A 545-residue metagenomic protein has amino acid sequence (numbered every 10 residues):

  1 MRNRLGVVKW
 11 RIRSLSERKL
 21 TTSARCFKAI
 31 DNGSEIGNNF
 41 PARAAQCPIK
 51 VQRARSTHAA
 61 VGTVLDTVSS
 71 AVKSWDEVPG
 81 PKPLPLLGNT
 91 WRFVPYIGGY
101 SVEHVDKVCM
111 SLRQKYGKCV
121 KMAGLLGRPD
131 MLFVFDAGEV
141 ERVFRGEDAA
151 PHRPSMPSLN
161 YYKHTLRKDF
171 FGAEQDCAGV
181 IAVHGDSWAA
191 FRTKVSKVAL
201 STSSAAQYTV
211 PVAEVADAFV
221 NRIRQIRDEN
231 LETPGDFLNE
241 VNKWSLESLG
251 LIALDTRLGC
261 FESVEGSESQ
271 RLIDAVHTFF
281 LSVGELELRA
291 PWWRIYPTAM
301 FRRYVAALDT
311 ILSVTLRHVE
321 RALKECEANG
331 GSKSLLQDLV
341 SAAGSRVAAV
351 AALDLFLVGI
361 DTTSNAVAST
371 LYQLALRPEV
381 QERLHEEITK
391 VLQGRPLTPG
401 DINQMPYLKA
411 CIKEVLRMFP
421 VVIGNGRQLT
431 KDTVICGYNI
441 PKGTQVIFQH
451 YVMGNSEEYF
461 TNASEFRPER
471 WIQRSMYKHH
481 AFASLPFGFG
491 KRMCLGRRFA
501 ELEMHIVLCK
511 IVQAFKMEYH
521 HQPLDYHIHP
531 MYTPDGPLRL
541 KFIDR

Functional and structural regions predicted by a protein language model:
R2-R13, K19-T21, R25-G172, D186 (+6 more regions): N-terminal membrane-proximal hinge/A-helix region immediately C-terminal to the signal-anchor transmembrane segment
P81-S111, M156-L254, S269-R321, R346-A349 (+3 more regions): Cytochrome P450 catalytic-domain helical core, especially the substrate-recognition surface and oxygen-activation
F93-V120, S313, R317, R395-C436 (+1 more regions): Conserved cytochrome P450 K-helix E-x-x-R motif and the immediately C-terminal K′/meander segment
L200-S201, H277-T278, S282, R303-V367 (+6 more regions): Conserved cytochrome P450 catalytic core segment spanning the I/J/K helices
S245, L249, L254, A307 (+7 more regions): Central I-helix of cytochrome P450 enzymes
P378-V380, R497-P534: Cytochrome P450 heme-binding "Cys pocket" and the immediately downstream C-terminal segment
G424, C436, Q473-M504, I528-H529: Cytochrome P450 heme-thiolate "Cys pocket" and heme-binding signature region
F448-S475: Conserved cytochrome P450 K-helix/beta-meander segment immediately N-terminal to the heme-binding cysteine loop
